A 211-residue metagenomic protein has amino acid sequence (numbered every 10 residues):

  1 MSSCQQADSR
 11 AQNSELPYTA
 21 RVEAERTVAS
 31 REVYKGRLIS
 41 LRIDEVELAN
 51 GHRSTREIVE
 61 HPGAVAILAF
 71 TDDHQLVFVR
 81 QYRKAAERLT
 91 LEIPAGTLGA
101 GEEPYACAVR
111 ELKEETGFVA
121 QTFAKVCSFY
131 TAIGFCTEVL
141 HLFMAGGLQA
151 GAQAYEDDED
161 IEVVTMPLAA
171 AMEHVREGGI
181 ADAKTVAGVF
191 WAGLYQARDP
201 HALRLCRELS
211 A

Functional and structural regions predicted by a protein language model:
M1-K35, L41: N-terminal presequences and immediately downstream first alpha-helices
S2-C4, N13-V22, H52, A100 (+5 more regions): Nudix hydrolase/Nudix homology domain
L16-P17, R21-A24, R56, V65-R110 (+2 more regions): Conserved Nudix-box catalytic region and its N-terminal flanking loop in Nudix hydrolases and closely related
E25, A29-A66, D72: Acidic, metal-coordinating catalytic segment for phosphate/diphosphate chemistry, firing primarily on the Nudix
S40, P62-G63, R83, E92 (+2 more regions): Active-site segment of metal-dependent pyrophosphate-handling enzymes, primarily the Nudix hydrolase catalytic core
I43-E45, A69, M144-G146, T165: Short, well-ordered beta-strand micro-motif
Q75-L76, Q149-G151: Short helix-loop capping/hinge motifs at secondary-structure junctions, enriched in acidic/polar residues
